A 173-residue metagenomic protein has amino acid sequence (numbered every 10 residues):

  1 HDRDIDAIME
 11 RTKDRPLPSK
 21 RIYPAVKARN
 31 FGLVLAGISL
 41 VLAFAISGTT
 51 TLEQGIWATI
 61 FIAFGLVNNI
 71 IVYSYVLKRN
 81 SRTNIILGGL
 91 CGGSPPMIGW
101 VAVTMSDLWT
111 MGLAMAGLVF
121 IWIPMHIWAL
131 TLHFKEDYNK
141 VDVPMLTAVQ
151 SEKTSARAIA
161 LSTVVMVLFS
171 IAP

Functional and structural regions predicted by a protein language model:
H1-R3, R11, A36-L40, T59-I71 (+1 more regions): Membrane-embedded alpha-helical segments that form the functional core of polytopic membrane enzymes, especially those
R3, A7-I60, E152-P173: Multi-pass membrane catalytic core of lipid/isoprenoid biosynthesis enzymes
D4, L77-L87, V103-G112, L132-V143: A cytosolic-side transmembrane-helix exit/cap motif
D6, E10, D14, Y73 (+2 more regions): Alpha-helical transmembrane segments and their lipid-water interface positions in multi-pass membrane proteins
R21, T51, M105-L108, T147-V149: Helix-boundary and loop/linker segments of multi-pass membrane transporters
P24-M105: Intramembrane alpha-helical segments
M97-D107, M166-P173: Hydrophobic alpha-helical transmembrane segments in multi-pass integral membrane proteins
M115-P173: C-terminal membrane-associated helical module and adjoining short loops/tails
